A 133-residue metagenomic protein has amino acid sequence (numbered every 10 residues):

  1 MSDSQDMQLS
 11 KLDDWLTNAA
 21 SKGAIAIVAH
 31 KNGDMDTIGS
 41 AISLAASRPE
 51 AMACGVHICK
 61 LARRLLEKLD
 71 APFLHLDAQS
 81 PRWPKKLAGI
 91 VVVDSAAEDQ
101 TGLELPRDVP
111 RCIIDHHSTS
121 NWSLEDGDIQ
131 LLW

Functional and structural regions predicted by a protein language model:
M1-W133: Replace "Mg2+/Mn2+-dependent" with "divalent metal-dependent
